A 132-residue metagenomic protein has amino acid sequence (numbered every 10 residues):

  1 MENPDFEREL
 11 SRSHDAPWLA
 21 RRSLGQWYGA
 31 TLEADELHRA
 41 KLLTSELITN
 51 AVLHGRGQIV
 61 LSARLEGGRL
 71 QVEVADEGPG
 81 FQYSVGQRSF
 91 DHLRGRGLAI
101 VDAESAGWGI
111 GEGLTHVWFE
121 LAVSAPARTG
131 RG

Functional and structural regions predicted by a protein language model:
M1-E7, V52-G132: Conserved beta-strand-loop-beta-strand hairpin that lines the nucleotide-binding pocket of ATP/GTP-utilizing enzymes
E7-R21: STAS-typified acidic loop motif
S11, D15, D35-H38, L42 (+2 more regions): Residues at secondary-structure transition points
W18-S45: Conserved short strand/loop->alpha-helix "switch" segment adjacent to the catalytic nucleotide/phosphoryl-transfer site
